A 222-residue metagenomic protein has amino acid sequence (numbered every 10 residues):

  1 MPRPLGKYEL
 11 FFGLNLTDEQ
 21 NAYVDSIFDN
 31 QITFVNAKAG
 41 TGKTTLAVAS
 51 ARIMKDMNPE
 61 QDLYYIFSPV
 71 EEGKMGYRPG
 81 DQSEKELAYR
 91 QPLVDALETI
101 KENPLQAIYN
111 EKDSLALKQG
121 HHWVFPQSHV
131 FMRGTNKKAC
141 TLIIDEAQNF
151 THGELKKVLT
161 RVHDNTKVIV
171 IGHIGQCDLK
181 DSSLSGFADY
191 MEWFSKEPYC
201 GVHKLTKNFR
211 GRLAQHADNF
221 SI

Functional and structural regions predicted by a protein language model:
M1-Y8: Charged, amphipathic alpha-helical linker segments immediately N-terminal to NTP-binding catalytic cores
F12-D29: N-terminal pre-P-loop "Q-motif" helix
F34-T41, T45-S114, L179-P198: Conserved P-loop
T41, S68-G73, N149, D164 (+2 more regions): Conserved nucleotide-binding/hydrolysis micro-motifs of P-loop NTPases
I66, D145, K167-H173: Structural recognition of the conserved hydrophobic beta-strand(s) that form the central parallel beta-sheet of P-loop
V94-E102, K156-I169: Conserved catalytic/switch belt of AAA+ P-loop NTPases
L117-K157: Conserved RecA-like ASCE ATPase "motif II neighborhood" in helicase/translocase motors
Y190-I222: Conserved coupling/interface region of RecA-like P-loop/ASCE motor cores
